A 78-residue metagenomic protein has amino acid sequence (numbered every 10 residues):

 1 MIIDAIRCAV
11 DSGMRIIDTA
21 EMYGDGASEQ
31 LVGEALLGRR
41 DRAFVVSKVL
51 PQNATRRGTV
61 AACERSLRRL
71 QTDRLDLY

Functional and structural regions predicted by a protein language model:
M1-A43: N-terminal binding-site loop/beta-alpha segment at the start of enzyme catalytic domains that lines or forms
R7, D11, R15, A54-Y78: Glycine/proline-rich, positively charged, aromatic-decorated active-site loop/lid region on the catalytic face
A20-M22, K48-Q52: Active-site beta-loop-alpha junctions enriched in small/polar residues
D25-A27, N53-R56: Short active-site-adjacent helix-start/loop capping segments
D41-V49, L77: N-terminal small/glycine-rich loop or linker at the start of catalytic domains across soluble metabolic enzymes
